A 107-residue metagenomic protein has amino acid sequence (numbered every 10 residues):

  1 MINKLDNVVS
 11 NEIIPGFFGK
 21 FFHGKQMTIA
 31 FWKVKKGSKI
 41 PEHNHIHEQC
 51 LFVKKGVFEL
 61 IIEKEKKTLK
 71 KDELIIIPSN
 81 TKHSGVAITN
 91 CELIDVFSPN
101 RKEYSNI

Functional and structural regions predicted by a protein language model:
M1-Q26, N106: A short, N-terminal "cap"/entry segment at the start of jelly-roll beta-barrel domains of the cupin/DSBH fold
P15, A30-N44: Conserved short histidine dyad/triad with adjacent acidic residue
K25, I61-E65, I88: Short strand-coil-strand connectors
V34, H45-L60: Short, conserved beta-strand element in jelly-roll/cupin
K54-K55, K70-K71, T89: A cytosolic small-molecule/anion-sensing beta-strand core signal
K64-S79: Short acidic-glycine-tyrosine-enriched beta hairpin
S79-E103: Ligand-binding loop in jelly-roll beta-barrel domains
